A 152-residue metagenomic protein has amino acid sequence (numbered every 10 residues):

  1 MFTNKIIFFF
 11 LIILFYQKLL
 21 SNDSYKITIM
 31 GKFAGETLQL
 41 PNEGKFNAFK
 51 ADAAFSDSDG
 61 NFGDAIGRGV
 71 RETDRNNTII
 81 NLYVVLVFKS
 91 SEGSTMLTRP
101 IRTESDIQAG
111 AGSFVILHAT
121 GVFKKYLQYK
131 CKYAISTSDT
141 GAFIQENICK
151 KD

Functional and structural regions predicted by a protein language model:
M1-F2: N-terminal secretory signal peptides that target proteins for export/translocation
I6-L14: Sec-dependent N-terminal signal peptides
F9, L19-L20: Cleavable N-terminal signal peptides
L20-D152: Beta-strand-enriched cores of mature, soluble protein domains
